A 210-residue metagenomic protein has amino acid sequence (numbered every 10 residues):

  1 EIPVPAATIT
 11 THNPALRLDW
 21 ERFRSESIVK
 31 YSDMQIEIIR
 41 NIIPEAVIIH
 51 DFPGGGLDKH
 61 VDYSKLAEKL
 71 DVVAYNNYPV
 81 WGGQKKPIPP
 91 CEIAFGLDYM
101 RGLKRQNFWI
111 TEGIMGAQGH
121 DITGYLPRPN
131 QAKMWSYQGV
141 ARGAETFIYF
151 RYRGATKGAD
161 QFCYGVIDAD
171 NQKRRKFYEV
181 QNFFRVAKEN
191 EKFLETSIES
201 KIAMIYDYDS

Functional and structural regions predicted by a protein language model:
E1-V72: Active-site neighborhood of glycoside hydrolase catalytic domains
I2, A7, D33, N41 (+3 more regions): Carbohydrate-binding surfaces of carbohydrate-active enzymes
